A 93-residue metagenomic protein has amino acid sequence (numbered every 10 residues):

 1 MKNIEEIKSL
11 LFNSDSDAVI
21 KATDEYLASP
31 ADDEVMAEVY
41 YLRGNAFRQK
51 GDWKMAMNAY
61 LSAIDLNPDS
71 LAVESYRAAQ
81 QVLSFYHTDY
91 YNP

Functional and structural regions predicted by a protein language model:
E5, V35, Y41-L42, S75: "A position-specific structural signal for the A-helix of alpha-solenoid helical repeats
E34-V35, N67-A78, H87-T88: Boundary/linker segments of alpha-helical solenoid repeat arrays
R48-M55, Q80-P93: Alpha-helical linker/edge segments of TPR/alpha-solenoid repeat scaffolds and analogous pre-/post-domain helices
